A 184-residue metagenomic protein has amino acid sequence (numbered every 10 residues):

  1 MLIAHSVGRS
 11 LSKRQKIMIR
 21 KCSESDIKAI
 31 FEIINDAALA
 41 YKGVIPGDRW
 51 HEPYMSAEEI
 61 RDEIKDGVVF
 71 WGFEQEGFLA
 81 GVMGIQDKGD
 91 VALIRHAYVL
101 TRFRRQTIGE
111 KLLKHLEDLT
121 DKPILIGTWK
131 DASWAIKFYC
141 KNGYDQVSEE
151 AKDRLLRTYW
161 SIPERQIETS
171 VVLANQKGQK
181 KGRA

Functional and structural regions predicted by a protein language model:
M18-E32: A short beta-loop-alpha structural element at the N-terminal edge of CoA-dependent acyl/N-acetyltransferase catalytic
N35-I60: Conserved GNAT-fold acetyl-CoA-binding loop/helix
E58-W71, Q166-T169: A short helix-loop-beta-strand connector motif used in the catalytic cores of GNAT acetyltransferases and, in some
G72, F78-Q86, L93-Y98: Conserved beta-strand in the GNAT
A97-R104, T128-K130: A short, internal acetyl-CoA/4′-phosphopantetheine-binding micro-motif in the GNAT/acyltransferase core
V99, R105-D118, K141: Conserved acetyl-CoA-binding loop-helix of GNAT-fold acetyltransferases
E110, D131-I162: Conserved active-site alpha-helix within GNAT-family acetyltransferase domains
D118-D131: Conserved GNAT acetyl-CoA-binding A-motif
